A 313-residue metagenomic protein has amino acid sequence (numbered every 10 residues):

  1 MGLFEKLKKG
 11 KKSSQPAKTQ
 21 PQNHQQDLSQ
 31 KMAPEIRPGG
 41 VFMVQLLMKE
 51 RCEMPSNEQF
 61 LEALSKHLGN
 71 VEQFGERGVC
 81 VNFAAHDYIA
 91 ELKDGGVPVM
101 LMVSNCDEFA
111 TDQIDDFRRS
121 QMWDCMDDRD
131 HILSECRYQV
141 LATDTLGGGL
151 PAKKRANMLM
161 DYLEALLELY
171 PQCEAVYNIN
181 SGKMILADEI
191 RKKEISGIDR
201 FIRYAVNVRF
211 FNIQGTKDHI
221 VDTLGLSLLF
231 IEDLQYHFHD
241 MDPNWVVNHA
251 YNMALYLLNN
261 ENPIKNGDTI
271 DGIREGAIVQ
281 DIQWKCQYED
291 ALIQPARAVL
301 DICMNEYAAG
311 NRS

Functional and structural regions predicted by a protein language model:
G2-S65: N-terminal alpha-helical "arm" segments
G40-E50, C136-L146, I302: Short, hydrophobic/proline-enriched secondary-structure or compact coil segments at domain edges
Q45-M48, C52, G147-R155, F238-D242: Conserved aromatic-histidine-acidic binding/catalytic patches
C52-H131: N-terminal low-complexity, intrinsically disordered segments
S56, F60, P151-Y162, D242-H249: Short amphipathic alpha-helical segments
S65-E76, D161-V176, Y256-I264: Structural alpha-beta junctions
S104-N207: Internal, hydrophobic cores of structured domains that mediate oligomerization or house catalytic pockets within large
S181-S313: Aromatic/basic-lined ligand-recognition segments that form π-stacking hydrophobic pockets flanked by Lys/Arg to engage
